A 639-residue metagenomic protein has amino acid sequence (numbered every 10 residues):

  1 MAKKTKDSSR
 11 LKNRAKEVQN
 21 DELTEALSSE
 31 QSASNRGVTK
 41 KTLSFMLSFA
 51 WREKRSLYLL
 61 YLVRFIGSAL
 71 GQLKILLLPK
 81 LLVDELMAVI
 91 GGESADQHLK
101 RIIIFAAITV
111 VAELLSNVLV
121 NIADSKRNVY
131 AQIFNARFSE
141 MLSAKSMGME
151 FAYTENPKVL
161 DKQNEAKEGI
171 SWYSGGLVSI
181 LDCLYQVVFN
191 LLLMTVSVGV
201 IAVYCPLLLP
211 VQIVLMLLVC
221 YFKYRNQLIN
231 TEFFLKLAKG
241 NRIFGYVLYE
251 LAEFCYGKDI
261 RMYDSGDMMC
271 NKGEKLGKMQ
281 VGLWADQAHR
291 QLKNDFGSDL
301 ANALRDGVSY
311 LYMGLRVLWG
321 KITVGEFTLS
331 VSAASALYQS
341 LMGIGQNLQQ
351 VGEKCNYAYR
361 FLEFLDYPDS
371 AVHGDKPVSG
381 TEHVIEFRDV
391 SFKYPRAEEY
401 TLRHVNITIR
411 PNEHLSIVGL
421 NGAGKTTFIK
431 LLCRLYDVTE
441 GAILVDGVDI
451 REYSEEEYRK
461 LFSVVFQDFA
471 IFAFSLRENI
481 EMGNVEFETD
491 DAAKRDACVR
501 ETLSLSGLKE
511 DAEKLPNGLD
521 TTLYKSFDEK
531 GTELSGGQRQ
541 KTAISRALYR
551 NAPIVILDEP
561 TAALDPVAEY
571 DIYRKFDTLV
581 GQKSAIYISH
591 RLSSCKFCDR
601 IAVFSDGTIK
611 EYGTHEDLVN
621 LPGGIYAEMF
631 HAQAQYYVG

Functional and structural regions predicted by a protein language model:
M1-Q72, V89-I104, A123-R127, N156-T195 (+7 more regions): Membrane-integrated ABC transporters
A2-E17, G518, R574, R591 (+1 more regions): C-terminal portion of ABC ATPase nucleotide-binding domains
R55, K167-I180, E232-K239, Y249-A252 (+5 more regions): An intracellular "coupling" helix at the cytosolic face of ABC transporter transmembrane type-1 domains
Y58-L119, L191, S197-N230, V308-L311 (+1 more regions): Transmembrane helix-loop-helix hairpins at lipid-water interfaces of multipass membrane proteins, especially the type-1
Q163, Y400, V438, L444 (+4 more regions): ABC-fold ATPase nucleotide-binding domain signature/coupling loops
S265, V308-S309, S330-D366: Cytosolic ends of transmembrane helices, especially the final helix of ABC transmembrane type-1 domains
K460, D468, N479, T502 (+1 more regions): ABC-family ATPase nucleotide-binding domain "signature/switch" substructure
F469-E529, N551-P553, I625: Conserved "ABC signature" C-loop
